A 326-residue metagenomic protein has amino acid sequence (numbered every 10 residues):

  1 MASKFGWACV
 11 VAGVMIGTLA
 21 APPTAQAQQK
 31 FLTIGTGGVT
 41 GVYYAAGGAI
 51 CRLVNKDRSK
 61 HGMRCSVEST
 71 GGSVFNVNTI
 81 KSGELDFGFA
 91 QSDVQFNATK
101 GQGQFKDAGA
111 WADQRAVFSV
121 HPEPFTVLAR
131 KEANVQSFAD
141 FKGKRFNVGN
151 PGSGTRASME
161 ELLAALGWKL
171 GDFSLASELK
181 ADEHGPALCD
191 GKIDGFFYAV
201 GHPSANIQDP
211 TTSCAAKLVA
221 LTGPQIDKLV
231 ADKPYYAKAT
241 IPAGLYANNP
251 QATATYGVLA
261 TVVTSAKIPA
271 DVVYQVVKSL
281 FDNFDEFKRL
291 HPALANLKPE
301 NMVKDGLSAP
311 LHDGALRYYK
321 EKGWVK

Functional and structural regions predicted by a protein language model:
M1-W7: N-terminal secretory signal peptides that target proteins for export/translocation
A8-T18: Bacterial N-terminal signal peptides
A20-A27: Sec/Tat signal peptide C-region and signal peptidase I cleavage site
Q28-K142, N150, L218: Short, glycine-/small- and polar/acidic-enriched structural segments that line small-molecule recognition paths
F31-D57, E123-D190, D285-K288, D305 (+2 more regions): Bilobed "Venus flytrap"/periplasmic-binding protein-like clamshell domains and structurally analogous long
S92-V94, Q102-Q104, A133, K169-V263 (+1 more regions): Pocket-lining segment of extracytoplasmic ligand-binding domains
K144-E161, Y235-L297, N301-K304: Ligand-binding clefts/hinges and TM-proximal coupling segments of bilobed small-molecule sensing domains
E183, D190-G191, V200-L218, K228-A231 (+2 more regions): An extracytoplasmic/periplasmic, membrane-proximal ligand-sensing/linker region
